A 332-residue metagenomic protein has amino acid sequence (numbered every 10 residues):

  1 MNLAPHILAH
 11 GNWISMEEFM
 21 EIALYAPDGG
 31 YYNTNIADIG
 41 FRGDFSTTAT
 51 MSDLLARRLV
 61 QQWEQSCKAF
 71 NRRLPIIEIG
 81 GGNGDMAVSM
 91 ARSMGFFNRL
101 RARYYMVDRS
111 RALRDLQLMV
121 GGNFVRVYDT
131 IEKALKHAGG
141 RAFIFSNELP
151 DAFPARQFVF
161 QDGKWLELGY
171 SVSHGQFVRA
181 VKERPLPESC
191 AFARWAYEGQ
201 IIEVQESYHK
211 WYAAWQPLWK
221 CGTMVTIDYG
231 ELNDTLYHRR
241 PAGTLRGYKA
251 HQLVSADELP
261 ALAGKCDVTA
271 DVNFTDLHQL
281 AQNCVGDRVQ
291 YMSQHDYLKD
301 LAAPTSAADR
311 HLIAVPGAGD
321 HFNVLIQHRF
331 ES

Functional and structural regions predicted by a protein language model:
M1-I79, N83-R141, F158, S293-K299 (+1 more regions): Rossmann-like AdoMet
L55, I144, D228: Conserved RecA-like P-loop NTPase ATPase core
I79, R109, L149-A152, Y229: Generic detector of well-ordered alpha-helical packing
D85-A87, A152-P154, N233-L236: Short catalytic/ligand-binding loop motif for oxyanion handling, primarily in non-cytosolic enzymes, centered on
L135-A152, E203-A214, M224: Conserved adenosine/adenylate-binding substructure
K136-A138, A142, F177, V254-L259: Short, charged, surface-exposed secondary-structure boundary motifs
F143-F192, P241-A250: A mobile, often basic/glycine-rich helix-loop segment that functions as the active-site lid/recognition loop
E188-S332: Long, Lys/Arg- and hydrophobic-enriched amphipathic alpha-helices
